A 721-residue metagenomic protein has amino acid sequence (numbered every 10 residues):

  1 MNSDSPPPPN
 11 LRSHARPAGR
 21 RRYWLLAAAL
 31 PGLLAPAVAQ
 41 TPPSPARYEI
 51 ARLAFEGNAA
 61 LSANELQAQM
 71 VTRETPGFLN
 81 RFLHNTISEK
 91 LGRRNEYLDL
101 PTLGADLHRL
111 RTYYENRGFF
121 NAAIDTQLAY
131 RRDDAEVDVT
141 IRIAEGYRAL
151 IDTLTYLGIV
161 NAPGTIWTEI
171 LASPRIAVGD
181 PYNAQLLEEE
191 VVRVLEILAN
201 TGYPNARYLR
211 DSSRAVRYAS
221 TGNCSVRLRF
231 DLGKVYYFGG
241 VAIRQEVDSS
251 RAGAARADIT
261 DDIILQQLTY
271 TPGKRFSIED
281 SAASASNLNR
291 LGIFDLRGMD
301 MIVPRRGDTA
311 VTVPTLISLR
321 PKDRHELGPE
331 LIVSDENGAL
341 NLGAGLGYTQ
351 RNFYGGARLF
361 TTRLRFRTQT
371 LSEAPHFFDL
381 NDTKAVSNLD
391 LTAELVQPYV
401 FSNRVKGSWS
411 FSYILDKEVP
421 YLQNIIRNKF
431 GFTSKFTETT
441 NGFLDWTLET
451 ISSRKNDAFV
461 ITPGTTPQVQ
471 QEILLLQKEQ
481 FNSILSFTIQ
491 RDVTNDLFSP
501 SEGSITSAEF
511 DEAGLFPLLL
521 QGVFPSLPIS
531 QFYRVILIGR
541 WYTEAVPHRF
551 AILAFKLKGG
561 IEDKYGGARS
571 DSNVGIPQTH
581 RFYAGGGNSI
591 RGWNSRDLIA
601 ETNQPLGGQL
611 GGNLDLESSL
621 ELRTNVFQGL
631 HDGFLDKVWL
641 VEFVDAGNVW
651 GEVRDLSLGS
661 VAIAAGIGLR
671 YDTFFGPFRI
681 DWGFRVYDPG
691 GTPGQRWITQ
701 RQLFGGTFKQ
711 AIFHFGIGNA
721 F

Functional and structural regions predicted by a protein language model:
M1-G19: N-terminal secretory signal peptides that target proteins for export/translocation
N2-P6, Q40-D335, A339-N341, G345-G347 (+7 more regions): Periplasmic polypeptide-binding modules associated with outer-membrane biogenesis and secretion
W24-A35: Bacterial N-terminal signal peptides
N161-E169, A257-D258, S277-S507, R591-G592 (+3 more regions): Gram-negative/organellar outer-membrane beta-barrel architecture
S250, E330-G338, D457-K637, E642-A646 (+5 more regions): C-terminal outer-membrane beta-barrel translocator/porin domains of Gram-negative envelope proteins and their
L288, I317, Y348, L395 (+7 more regions): Hydrophobic, well-ordered secondary-structure elements that form the walls of internal hydrophobic environments
V641-F643, P677-G683: Conserved active-site loop/cleft motifs that coordinate metal ions or position small ligands
E652, L656-T673: Strand-loop-strand
